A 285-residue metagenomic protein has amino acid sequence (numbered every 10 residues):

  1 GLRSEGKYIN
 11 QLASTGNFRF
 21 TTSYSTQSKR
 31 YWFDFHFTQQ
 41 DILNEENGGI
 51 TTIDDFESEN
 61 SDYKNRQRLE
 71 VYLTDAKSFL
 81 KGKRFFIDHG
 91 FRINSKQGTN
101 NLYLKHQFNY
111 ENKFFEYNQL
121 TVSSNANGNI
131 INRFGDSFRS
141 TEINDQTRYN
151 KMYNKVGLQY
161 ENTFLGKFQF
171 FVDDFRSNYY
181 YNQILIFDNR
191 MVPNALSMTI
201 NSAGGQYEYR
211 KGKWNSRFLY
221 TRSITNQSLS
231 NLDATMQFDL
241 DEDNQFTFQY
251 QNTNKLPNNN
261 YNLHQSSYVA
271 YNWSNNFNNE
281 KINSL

Functional and structural regions predicted by a protein language model:
G6-T15, T21-K81, D243-L285: Outer-membrane beta-barrel translocator/channel fold
N17-T21, T235-F238: Alpha-helical scaffold elements adjacent to nucleotide-binding pockets in ATP/GTP-utilizing enzyme cores
E57-D62, A126-I130, A203-E208: Short hydrophobic/aromatic-rich motifs at helix boundaries and adjacent loops
D75, F79-N125, S140-L285: Exposed, low-structure sequence patches enriched in small/polar residues
I130-S137: N-terminal low-complexity tails
